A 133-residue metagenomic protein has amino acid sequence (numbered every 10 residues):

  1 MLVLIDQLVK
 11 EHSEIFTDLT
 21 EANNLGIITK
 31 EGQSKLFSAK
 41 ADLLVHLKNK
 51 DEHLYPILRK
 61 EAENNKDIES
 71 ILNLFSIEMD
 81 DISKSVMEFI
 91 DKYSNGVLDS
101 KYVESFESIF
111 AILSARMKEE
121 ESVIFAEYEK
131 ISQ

Functional and structural regions predicted by a protein language model:
M1-Q133: Small-residue-biased structural context
